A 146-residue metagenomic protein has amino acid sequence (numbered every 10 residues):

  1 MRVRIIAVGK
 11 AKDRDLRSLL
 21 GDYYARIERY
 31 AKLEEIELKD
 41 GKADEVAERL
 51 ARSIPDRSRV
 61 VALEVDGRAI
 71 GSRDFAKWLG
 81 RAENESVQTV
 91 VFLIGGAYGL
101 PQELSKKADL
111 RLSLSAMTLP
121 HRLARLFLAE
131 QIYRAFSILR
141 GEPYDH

Functional and structural regions predicted by a protein language model:
M1-H146: Post-transcriptional modification and biogenesis factors for structured RNAs of the translation apparatus
